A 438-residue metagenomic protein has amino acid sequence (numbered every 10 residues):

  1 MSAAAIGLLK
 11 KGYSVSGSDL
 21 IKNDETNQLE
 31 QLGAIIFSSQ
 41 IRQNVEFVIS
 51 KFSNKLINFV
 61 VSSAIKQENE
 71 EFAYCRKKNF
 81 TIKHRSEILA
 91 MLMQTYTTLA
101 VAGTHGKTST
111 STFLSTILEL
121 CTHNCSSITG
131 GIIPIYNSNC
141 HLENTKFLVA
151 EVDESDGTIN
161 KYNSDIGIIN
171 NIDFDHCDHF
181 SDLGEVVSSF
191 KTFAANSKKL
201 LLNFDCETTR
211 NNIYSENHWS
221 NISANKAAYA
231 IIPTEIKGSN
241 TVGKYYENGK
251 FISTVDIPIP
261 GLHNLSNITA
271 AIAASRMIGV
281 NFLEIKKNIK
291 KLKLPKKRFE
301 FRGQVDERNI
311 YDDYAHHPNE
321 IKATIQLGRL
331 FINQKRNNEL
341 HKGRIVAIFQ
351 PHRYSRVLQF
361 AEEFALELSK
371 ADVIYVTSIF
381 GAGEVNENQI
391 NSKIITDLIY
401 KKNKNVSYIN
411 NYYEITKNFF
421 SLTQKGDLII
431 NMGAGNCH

Functional and structural regions predicted by a protein language model:
A4-G7, K11, I166-I168, N248-V373: Nucleotide phosphate-binding/pyrophosphate-handling subdomain across enzymes that bind or process nucleotide phosphates
G7-Y13, Q43-K51, S63-N217, T269-I278: Phosphate-binding loop of NTP-binding sites
Y13-L20, L200-D205, V346-Q350, K370-G381: Short internal beta-strands
E30-N54: Glycine-rich, highly charged phosphate/nucleotide-binding loops
F37-R42, K83-A90, I128-G131, N203-D205 (+4 more regions): Beta-strand->loop->alpha-helix junctions that form or flank phosphate-binding loops in nucleotide-handling enzymes
K51-N58, T145-K146, Q424-D427: Short acidic/histidine-rich motifs immediately flanking catalytic phosphotransfer sites in two-component signaling
E185, N196-K199, E216, L327-H341 (+1 more regions): P-loop/Walker A phosphate-binding loop and immediately adjacent motor/lid segment at beta-alpha junctions
N309, A365-K425: C-terminal helical cap/extension that packs against the catalytic core of soluble nucleotide-cofactor enzymes
